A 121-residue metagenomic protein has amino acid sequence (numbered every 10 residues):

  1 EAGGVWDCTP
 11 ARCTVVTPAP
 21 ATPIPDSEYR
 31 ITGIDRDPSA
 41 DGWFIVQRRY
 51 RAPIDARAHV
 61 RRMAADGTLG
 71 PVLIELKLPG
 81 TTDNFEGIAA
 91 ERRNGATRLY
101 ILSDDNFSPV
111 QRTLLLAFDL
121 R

Functional and structural regions predicted by a protein language model:
E1-R121: Sequence/structural signature of beta-propeller domains
